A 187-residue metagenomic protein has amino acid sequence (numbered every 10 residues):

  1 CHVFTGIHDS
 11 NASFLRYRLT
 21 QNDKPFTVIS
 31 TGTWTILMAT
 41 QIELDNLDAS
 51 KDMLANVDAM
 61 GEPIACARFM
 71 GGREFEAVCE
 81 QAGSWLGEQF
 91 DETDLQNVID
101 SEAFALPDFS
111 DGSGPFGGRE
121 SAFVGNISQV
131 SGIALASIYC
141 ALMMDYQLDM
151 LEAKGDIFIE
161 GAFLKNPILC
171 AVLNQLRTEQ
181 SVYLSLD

Functional and structural regions predicted by a protein language model:
H2-F158, K165-D187: Active-site core segments that coordinate phosphate-bearing ligands/cofactors across diverse enzyme families
